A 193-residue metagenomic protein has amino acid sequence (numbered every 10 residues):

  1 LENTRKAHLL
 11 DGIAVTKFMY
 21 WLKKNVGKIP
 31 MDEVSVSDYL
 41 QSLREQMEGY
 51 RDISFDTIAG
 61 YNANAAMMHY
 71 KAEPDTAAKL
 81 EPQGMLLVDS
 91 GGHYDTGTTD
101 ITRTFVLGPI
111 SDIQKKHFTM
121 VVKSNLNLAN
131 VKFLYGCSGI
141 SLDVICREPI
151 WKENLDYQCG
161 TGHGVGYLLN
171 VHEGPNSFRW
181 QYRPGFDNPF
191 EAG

Functional and structural regions predicted by a protein language model:
L1-G193: Active-site neighborhoods and metal-handling regions in enzymes and metal-associated proteins
